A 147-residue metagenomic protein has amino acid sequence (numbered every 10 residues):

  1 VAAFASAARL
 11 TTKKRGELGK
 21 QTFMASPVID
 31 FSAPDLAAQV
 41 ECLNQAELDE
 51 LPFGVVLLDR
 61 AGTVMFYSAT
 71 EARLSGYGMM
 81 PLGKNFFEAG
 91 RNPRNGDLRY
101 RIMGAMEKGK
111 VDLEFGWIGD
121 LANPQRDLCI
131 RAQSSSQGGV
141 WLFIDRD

Functional and structural regions predicted by a protein language model:
V1-F23: N-terminal amphipathic/basic-hydrophobic helices that include classical n-h-c signal peptides and signal-anchor
T11-K14, D30-D35, D120: Serine/threonine-rich low-complexity intrinsically disordered regions
G19-A37: Short, compositionally biased leader-like segments
F31-A72: Sensory modules in modular signal-transduction proteins
A61-F66, T70-D147: Sensory/regulatory domains in signal-transduction proteins
